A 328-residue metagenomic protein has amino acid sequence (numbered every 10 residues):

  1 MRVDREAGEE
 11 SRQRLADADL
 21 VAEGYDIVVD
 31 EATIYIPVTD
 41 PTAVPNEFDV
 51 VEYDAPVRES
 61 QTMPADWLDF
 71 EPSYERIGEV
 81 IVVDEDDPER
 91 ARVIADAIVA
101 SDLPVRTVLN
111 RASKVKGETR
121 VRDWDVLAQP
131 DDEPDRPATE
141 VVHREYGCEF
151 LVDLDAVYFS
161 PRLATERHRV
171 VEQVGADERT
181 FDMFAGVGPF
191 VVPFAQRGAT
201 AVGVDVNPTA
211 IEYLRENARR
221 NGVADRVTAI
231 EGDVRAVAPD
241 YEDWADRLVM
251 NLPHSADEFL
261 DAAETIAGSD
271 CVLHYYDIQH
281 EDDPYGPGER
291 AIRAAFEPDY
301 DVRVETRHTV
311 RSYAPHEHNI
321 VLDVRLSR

Functional and structural regions predicted by a protein language model:
M1-R328: SAM-dependent transferase fold signal centered on methyltransferase-like domains, encompassing both Class I
